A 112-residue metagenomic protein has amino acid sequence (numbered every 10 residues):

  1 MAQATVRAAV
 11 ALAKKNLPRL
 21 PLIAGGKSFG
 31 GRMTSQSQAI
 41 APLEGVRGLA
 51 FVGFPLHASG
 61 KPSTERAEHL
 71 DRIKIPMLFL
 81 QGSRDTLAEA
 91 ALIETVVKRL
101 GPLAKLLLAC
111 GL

Functional and structural regions predicted by a protein language model:
M1-L22, R66: Serine-hydrolase catalytic machinery in alpha/beta-hydrolase-like enzymes
I23-G26, V52: Short beta-strand immediately N-terminal to the catalytic nucleophile in serine-hydrolase-like folds
G26-T34: Gly/Ala-rich beta-loop-alpha elbow adjacent to hydrolase catalytic centers
Q36-I40: Active-site signature of alpha/beta-hydrolase-fold catalytic machinery across serine- and Asp/Cys-nucleophile hydrolases
E44-L56, G60: A conserved short beta-strand
I73-K74, F79-Q81, D85: Short beta-strand/loop motif that positions the catalytic acidic residue of the alpha/beta-hydrolase fold
T86-L92: Conserved alpha/beta-hydrolase "acid-adjacent" motif
R99-L112: Catalytic histidine neighborhood in serine/cysteine hydrolases with alpha/beta-hydrolase-type architecture
